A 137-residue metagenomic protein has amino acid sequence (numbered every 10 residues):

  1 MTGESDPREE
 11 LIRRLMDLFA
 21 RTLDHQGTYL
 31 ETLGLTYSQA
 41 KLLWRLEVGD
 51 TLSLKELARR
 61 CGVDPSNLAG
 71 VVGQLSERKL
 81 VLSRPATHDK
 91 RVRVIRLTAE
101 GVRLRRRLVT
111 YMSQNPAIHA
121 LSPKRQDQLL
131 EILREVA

Functional and structural regions predicted by a protein language model:
M1-L33, L97, D127, E131 (+1 more regions): N-terminal leader segment of winged-helix/HTH proteins
R8, D64-P65: Membrane-interacting alpha-helical segments
R13, K41-R45, A69-V71: Base-recognition residues in the alpha-helical recognition helix of bacterial helix-turn-helix
L23, G73-E131: Charged, amphipathic alpha-helical coiled-coil/dimerization segments
D24-D64: N-terminal helix-turn-helix DNA-binding core of bacterial DNA-binding proteins
L54-K55, S66, G73, R93: Residues within helix-turn-helix
